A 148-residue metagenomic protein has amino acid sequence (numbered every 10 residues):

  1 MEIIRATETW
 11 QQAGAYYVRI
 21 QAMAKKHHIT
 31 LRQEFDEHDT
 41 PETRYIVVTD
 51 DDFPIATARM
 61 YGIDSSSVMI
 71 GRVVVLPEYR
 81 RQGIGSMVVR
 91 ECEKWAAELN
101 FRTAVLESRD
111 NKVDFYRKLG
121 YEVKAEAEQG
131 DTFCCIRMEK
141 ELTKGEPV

Functional and structural regions predicted by a protein language model:
M1-Q33, D39-T40, Y45, T49-F53 (+1 more regions): Short amphipathic alpha-helix that is part of the acyltransferase structural core
V47, F53-Y61, S66-V74: Conserved beta-strand in the GNAT
G62-G71, R80-R81, E126, G130-C135: A conserved beta-turn-beta hairpin within the catalytic core of GNAT-like acetyltransferases that forms part
V75, R81-K94: Conserved acetyl-CoA-binding loop-helix of GNAT-fold acetyltransferases
V89, A96-S108: Conserved GNAT acetyl-CoA-binding A-motif
R109-D110, Q129-V148: C-terminal "cap" of GNAT-fold acetyltransferases
R117-E126: Conserved acetyl-CoA-binding loop of GNAT-fold acetyltransferases
